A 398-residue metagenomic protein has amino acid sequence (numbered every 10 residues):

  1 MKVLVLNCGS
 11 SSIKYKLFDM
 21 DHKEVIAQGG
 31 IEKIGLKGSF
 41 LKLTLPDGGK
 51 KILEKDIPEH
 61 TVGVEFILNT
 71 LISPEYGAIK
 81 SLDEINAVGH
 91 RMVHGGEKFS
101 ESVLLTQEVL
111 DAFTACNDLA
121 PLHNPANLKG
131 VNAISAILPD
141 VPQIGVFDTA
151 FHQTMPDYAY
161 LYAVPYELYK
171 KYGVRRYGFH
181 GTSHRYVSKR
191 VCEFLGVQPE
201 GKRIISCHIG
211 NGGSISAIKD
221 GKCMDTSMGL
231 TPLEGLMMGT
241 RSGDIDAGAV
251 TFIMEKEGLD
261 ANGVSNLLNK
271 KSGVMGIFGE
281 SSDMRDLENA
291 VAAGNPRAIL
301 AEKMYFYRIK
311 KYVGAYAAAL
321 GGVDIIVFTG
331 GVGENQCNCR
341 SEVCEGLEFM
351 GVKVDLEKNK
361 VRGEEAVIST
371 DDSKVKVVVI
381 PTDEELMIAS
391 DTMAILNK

Functional and structural regions predicted by a protein language model:
M1-L4: Extreme N-terminal starter segment of soluble prokaryotic enzymes
G9, H90-V93, I209, V323 (+1 more regions): Glycine-rich beta-strand-to-loop/alpha-helix junction loops that act as flexible
S12-P58, G229: Short glycine-rich, Thr/Ser-proximal phosphate-binding strand/loop in the N-terminal lobe of ATP-dependent enzymes
L71, E75-H123, I144, A150-A159: Short beta-strand-loop/turn "lid" adjacent to the catalytic site in phosphate-handling enzymes
F151-K256: Glycine-rich phosphate-binding loop of actin/hexokinase-like ATP-binding domains
K219, D225-D260, N266, G330-V361: Catalytic phosphate/nucleotide-handling subdomain of diverse soluble enzymes
N266, G273-I277, M284-A319: Adenine-nucleotide phosphate-binding core of ATP-dependent small-molecule kinases
I299, K303-V323, V327, G333-K398: Internal helix-turn-beta structural module
